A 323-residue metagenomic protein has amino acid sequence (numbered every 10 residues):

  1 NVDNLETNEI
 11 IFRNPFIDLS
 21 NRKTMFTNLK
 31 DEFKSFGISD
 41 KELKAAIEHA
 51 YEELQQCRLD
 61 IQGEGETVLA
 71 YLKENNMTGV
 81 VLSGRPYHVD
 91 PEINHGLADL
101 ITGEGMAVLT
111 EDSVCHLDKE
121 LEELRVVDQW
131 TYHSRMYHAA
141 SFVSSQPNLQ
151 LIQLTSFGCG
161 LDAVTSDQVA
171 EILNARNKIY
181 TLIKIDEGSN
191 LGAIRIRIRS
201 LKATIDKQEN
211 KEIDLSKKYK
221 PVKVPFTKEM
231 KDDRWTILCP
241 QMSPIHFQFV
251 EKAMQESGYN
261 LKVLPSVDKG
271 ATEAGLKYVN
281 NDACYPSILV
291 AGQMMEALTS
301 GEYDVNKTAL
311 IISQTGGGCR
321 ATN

Functional and structural regions predicted by a protein language model:
N1-N323: An N-terminal assembly and electron-transfer interface module characteristic of large anaerobic redox and radical
